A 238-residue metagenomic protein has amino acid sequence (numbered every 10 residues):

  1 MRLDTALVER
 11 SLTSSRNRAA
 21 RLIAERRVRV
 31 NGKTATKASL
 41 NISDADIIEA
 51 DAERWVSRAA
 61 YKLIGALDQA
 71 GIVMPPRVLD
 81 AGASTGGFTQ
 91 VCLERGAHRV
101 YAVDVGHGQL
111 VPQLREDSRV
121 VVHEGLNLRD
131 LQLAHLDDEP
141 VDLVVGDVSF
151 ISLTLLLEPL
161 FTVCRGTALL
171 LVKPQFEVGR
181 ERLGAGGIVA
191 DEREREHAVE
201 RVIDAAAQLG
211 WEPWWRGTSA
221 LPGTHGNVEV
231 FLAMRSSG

Functional and structural regions predicted by a protein language model:
M1-D44, R77: A basic, amphipathic helix-loop patch mediating RNA/tRNA/ribosome contacts
R58-P75: Conserved alpha-helix/loop element of class I SAM-dependent methyltransferases that forms part of the SAM/SAH-binding
M74-S84: Conserved class I S-adenosyl-L-methionine
T85-G96: Conserved SAM-binding loop of SAM-dependent methyltransferases across substrates and taxa, primarily the Class I
Y101-I151: S-adenosyl-L-methionine
T154-L169: A short glycine-rich, Lys/Arg-flanked "PGG" loop and its adjoining helix->strand segment in the class I
P174-D191: Short, glycine-/aromatic-enriched active-site segment of Class I SAM-dependent methyltransferases
L221-G238: Core SAM-dependent methyltransferase catalytic element
